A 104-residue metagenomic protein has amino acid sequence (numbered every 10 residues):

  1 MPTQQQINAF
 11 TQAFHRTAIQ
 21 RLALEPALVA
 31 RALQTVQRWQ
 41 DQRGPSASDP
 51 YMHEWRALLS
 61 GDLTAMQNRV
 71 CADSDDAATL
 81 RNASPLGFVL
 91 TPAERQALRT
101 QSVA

Functional and structural regions predicted by a protein language model:
M1-Q34: Short terminal alpha-helical segments
P2, A9, G44-S46, T100: Non-transmembrane "mature" sequence context
Q12, R16, A30-L33, D49-H53 (+2 more regions): Non-catalytic, well-ordered alpha-helical scaffold segments
I19-Q20, Q37, R56, Q67 (+1 more regions): Amphipathic alpha-helical segments within well-ordered protein domains
E25-D62: Amphipathic alpha-helical interaction modules
L59-C71: N-terminal low-complexity, intrinsically disordered segments
N68-A104: Short, compact, well-ordered microdomains
